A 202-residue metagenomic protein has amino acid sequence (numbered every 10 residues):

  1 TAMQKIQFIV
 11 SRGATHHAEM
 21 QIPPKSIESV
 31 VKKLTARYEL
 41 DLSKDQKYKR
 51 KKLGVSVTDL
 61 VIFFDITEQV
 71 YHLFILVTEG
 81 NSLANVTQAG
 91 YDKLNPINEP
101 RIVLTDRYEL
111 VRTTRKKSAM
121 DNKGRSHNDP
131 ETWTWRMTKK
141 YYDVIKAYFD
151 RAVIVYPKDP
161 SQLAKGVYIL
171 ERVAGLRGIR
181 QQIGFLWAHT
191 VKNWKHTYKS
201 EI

Functional and structural regions predicted by a protein language model:
T1-I202: Non-catalytic terminal/accessory segments
